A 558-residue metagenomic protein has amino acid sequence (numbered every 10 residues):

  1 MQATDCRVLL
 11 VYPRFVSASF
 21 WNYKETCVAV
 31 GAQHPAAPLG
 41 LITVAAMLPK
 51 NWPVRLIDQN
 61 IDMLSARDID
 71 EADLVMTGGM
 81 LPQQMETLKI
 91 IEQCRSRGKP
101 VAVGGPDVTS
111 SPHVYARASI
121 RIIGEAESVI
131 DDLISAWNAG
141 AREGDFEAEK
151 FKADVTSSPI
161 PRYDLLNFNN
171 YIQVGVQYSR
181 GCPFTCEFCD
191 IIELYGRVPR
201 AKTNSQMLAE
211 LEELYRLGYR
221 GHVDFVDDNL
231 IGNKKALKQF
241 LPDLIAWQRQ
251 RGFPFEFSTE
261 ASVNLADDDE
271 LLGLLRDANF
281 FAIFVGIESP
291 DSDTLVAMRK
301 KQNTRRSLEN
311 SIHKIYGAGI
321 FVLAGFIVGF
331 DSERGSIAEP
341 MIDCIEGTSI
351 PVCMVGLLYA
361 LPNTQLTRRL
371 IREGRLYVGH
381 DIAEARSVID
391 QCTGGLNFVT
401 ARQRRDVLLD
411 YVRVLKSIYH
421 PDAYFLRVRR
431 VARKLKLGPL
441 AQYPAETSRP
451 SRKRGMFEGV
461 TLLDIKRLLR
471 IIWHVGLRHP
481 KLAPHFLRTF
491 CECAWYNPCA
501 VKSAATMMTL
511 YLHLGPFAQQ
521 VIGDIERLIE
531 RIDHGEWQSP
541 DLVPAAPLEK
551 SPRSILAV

Functional and structural regions predicted by a protein language model:
M1-L10, V30, P53, D68 (+2 more regions): Radical SAM enzyme core and accessory elements
Q2-Y219: Acidic, low-complexity intrinsically disordered segments
L10, T77, F225-D227, V285 (+1 more regions): Conserved beta-strand positions
F15-W21, S110-H113, F184, K234-K235 (+4 more regions): Flexible glycine/acidic-rich beta-alpha junction loops that bind and position SAM and/or redox cofactors in anaerobic
C27, A72-L74, A118-I122, A139-G140 (+4 more regions): Short, hinge-like loop/turn segments at secondary-structure boundaries
A102, I122, D145-E147, S258 (+3 more regions): Structural detector of well-ordered beta-strand residues that form the stable sheet scaffold of enzyme domains
H113-D132, L274-A282, I342-V355: Structural recognition of alpha->loop->beta junctions
P159-L323, F330-D343, I371, G379: Radical SAM [4Fe-4S] cluster-binding motif and immediate context
